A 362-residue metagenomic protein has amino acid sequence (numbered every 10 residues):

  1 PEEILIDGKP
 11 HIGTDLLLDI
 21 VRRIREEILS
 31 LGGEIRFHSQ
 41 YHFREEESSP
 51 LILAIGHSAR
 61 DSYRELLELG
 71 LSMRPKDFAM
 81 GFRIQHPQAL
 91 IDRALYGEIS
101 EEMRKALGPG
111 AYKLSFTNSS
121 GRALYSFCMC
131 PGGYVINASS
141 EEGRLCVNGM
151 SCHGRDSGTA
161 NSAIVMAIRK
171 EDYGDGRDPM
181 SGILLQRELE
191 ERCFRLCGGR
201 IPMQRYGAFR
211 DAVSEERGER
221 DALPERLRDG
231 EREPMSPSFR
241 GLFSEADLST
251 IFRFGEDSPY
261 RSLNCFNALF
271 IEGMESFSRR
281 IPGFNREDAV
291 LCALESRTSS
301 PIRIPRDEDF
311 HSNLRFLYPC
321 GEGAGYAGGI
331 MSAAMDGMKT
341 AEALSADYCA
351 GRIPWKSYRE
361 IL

Functional and structural regions predicted by a protein language model:
P1-N264, A268-L362: Residues forming the flavin
